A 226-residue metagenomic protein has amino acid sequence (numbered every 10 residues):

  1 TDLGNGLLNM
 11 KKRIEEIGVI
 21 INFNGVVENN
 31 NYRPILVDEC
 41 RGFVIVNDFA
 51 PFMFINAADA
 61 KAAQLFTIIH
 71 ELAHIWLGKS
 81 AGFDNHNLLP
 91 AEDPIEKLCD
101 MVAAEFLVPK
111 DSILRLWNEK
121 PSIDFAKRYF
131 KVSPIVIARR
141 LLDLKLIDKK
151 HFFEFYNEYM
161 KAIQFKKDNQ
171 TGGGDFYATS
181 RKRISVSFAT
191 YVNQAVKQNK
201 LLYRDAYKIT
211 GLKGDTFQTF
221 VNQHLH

Functional and structural regions predicted by a protein language model:
T1-H226: Active-site hotspot residues in diverse enzymes, especially metal/ion-binding acidic/histidine motifs
